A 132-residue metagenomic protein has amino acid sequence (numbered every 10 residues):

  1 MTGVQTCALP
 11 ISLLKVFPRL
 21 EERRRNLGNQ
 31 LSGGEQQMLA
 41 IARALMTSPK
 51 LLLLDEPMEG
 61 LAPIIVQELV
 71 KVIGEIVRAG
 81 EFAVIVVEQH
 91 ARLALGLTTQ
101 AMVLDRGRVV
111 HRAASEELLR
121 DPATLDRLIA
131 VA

Functional and structural regions predicted by a protein language model:
T2-L9: Short, small-residue-biased leader/transition segments that mark boundaries at the very start of proteins
L27-L31, E35: Conserved ABC ATPase signature
L31, A44-L45: ABC ATPase signature
M46-K50: A short, proline-enriched helix->beta-strand linker immediately N-terminal to the Walker B motif in ABC-type P-loop
L52-E56: Catalytic Walker B motif of ABC-type/P-loop ATPase nucleotide-binding domains
Q67-E81: Helical segment within the ABC ATPase nucleotide-binding domain
Q100, R112: Short, glycine/charged-rich "phosphate-handling" switch motifs in NTP-dependent and phosphotransfer domains
